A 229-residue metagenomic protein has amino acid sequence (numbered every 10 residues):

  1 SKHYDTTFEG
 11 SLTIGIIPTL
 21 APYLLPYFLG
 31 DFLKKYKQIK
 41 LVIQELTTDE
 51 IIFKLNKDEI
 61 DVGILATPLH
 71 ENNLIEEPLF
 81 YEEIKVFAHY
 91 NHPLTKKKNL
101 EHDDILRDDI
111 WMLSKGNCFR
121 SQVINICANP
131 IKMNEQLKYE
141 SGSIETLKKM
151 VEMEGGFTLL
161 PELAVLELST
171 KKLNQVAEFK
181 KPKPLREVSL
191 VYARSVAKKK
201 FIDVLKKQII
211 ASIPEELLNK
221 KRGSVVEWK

Functional and structural regions predicted by a protein language model:
S1-D5, L205: Alpha-helical linker/hinge and terminal dimerization helices associated with HTH transcriptional regulators
Y4, Y27-D31, T48-A88, I126 (+2 more regions): Short beta-strand-centered segments that line the small-molecule binding cleft or hinge of alpha/beta clamshell
E9-N72, M133, E140-S141: Central regulatory/effector-binding core of bacterial HTH transcription factors
S11-G15, G63, F87, W111 (+2 more regions): Short, well-ordered beta-strand segments
T47, E101, G142-S143, P161: Short loop/turn segments at beta->alpha junctions
N72-P78, E82-E83, K97-K98, E145-S195: Beta-alpha-beta core module
L74-I110: Flexible hinge/capping segments at coil-to-helix
L94-T95, D109-I131, K198-K206, S212-V226: Secondary-structure junction motif
